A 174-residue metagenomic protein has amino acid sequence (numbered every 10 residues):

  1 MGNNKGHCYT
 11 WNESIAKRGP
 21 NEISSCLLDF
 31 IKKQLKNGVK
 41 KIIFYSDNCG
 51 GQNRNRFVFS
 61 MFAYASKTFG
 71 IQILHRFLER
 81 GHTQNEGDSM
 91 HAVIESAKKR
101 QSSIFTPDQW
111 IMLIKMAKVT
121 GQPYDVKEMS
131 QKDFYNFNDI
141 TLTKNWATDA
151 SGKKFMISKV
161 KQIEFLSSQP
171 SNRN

Functional and structural regions predicted by a protein language model:
M1-N174: Extended mixed-charge, aromatic/glycine-enriched low-complexity segments
